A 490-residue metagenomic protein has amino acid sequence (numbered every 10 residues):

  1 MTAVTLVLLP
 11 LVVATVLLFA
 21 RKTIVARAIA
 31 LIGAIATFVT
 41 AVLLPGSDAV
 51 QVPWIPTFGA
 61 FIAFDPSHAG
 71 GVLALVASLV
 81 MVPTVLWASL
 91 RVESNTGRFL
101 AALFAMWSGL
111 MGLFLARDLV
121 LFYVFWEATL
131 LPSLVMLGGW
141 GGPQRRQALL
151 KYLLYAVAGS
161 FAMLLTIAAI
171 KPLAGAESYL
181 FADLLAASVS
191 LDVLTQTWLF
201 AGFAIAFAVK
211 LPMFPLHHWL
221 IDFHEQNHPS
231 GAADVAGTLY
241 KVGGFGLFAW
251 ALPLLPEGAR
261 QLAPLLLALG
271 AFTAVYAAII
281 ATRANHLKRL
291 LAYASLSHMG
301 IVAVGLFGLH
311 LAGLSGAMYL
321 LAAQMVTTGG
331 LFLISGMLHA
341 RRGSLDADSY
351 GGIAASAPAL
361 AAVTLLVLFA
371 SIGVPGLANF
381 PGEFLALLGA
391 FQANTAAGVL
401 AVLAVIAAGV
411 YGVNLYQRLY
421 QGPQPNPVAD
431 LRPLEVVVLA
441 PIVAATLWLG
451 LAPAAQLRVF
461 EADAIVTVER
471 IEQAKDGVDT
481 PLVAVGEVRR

Functional and structural regions predicted by a protein language model:
M1-L9, P66-A77, L119-P132, Q196-V209 (+2 more regions): Structural signature of hydrophobic alpha-helical transmembrane segments
M1-T5, V12-L103, A176-L185: Transmembrane helix-loop-helix hairpins at membrane boundaries of multipass inner-membrane proteins
A14-T15, L86, S108-G112, V135 (+9 more regions): Alpha-helical transmembrane segments of multipass membrane proteins
F19-I35, V92-A105, V120-Y123, G141-A162 (+8 more regions): Membrane-interfacial loop-to-helix junctions in multi-pass inner-membrane proteins
V42, V82, S108, A158 (+5 more regions): Hydrophobic residues within the alpha-helical transmembrane core of Major Facilitator Superfamily
S47-F61, A128, F161-H217, L247-A251 (+7 more regions): Juxtamembrane/interfacial segments at transmembrane-helix boundaries in multi-pass membrane proteins
A101-L191, T195, V209, I280-A347: Alpha-helical multi-pass transmembrane bundles of energy-transducing inner-membrane proteins
F214, T327-I334, A396-D430: Predominantly late transmembrane helices and immediately cytosolic-facing juxtamembrane segments
